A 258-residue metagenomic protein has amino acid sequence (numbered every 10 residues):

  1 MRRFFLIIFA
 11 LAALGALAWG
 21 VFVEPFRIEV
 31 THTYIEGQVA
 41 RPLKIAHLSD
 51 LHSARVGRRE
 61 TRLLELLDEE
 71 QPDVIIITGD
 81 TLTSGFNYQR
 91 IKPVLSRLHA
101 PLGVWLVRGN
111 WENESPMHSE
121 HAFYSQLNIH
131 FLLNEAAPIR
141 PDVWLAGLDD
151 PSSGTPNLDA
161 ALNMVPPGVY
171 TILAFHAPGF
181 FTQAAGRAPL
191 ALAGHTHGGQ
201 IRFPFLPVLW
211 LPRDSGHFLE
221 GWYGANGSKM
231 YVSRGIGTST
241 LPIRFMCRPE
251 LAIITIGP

Functional and structural regions predicted by a protein language model:
M1-V39: N-terminal membrane-anchoring alpha-helices
V23-G57, M164-V169, P178: Mobile, glycine- and charge-enriched loop segments and immediately flanking short secondary-structure elements within
V39-E135: Membrane-embedded segments
P42-H52, D142-D150, I172-F175, K229-R234: Active-site-proximal beta-strand elements of phosphoester/diester hydrolases
H52, L82, W111-E112, A136-A137 (+4 more regions): Catalytic metal-binding/acid-base residues of hydrolase active sites
D73-I75, L102, V169-I172, P189: Conserved acidic residues
N113, S119-I129, L133-A136, R140-F175 (+2 more regions): Binuclear metal-dependent hydrolase catalytic cores centered on His/Asp/Glu-rich metal-binding motifs
P178-I253: Conserved beta-sheet core of the metallophosphoesterase superfamily
